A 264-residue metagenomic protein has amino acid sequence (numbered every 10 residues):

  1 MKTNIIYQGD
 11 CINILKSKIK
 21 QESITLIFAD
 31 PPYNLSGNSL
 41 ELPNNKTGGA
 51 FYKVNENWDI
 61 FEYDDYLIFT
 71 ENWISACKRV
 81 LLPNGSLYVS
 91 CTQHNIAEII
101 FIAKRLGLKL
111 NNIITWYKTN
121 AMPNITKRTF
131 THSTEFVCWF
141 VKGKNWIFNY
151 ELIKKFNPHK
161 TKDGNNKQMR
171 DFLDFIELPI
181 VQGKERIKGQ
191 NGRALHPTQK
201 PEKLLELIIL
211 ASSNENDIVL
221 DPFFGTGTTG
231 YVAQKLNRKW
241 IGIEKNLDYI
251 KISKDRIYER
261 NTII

Functional and structural regions predicted by a protein language model:
M1-I252: Core catalytic lobe of class I
M1-K2, K254-I264: Short, conserved SAM-binding/catalytic segment of Class I S-adenosyl-L-methionine-dependent methyltransferases
